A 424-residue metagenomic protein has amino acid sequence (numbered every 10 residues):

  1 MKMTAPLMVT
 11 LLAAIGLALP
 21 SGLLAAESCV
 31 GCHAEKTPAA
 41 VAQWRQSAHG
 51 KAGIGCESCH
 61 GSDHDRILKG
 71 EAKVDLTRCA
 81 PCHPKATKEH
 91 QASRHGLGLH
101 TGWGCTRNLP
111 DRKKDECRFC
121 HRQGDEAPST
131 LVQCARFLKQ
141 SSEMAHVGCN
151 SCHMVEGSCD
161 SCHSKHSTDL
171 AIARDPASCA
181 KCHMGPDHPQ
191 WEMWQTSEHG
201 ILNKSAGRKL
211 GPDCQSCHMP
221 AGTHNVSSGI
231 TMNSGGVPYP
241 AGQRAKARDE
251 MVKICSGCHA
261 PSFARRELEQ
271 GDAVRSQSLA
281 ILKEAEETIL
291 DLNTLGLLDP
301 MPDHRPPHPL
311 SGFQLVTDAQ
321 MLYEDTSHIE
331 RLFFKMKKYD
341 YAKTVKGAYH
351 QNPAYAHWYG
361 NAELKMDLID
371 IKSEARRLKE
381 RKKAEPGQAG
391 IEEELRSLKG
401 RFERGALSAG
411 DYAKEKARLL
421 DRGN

Functional and structural regions predicted by a protein language model:
M1-M8, H100: Positively charged n-region of N-terminal signal peptides that target proteins for export
A5-M8, E126, T223, S397 (+1 more regions): Intrinsically disordered, low-complexity segments enriched in glycine/proline and serine/threonine
A5-P6, L12, E27, P38 (+1 more regions): Low-complexity, intrinsically disordered short peptide segments enriched in small/polar/basic residues
M8-G22: Bacterial N-terminal signal peptides
G22-A384: Short sequence/structural segments immediately N-terminal
P386-N424: Alpha-helical, heptad-rich or low-complexity scaffold/stalk segments that mediate oligomerization or tethering
